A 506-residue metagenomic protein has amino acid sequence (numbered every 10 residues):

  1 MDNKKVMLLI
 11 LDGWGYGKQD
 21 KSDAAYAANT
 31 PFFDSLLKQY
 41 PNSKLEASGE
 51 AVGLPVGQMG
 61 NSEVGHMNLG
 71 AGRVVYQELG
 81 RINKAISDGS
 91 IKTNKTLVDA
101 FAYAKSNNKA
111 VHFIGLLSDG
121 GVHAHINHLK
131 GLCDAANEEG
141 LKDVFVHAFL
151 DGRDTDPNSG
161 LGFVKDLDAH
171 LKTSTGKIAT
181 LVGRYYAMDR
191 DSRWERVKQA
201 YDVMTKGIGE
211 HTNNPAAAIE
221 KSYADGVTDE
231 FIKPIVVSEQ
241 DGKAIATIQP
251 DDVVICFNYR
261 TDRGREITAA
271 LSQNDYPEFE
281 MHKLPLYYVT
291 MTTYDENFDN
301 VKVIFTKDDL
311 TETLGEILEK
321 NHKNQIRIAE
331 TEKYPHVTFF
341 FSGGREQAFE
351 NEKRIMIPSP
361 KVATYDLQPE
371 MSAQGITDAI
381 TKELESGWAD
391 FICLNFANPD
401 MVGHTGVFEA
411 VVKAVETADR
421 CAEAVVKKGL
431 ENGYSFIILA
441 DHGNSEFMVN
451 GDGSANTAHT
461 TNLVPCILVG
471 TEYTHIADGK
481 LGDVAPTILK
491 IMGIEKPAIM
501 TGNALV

Functional and structural regions predicted by a protein language model:
M1-V506: Feature captures the catalytic ectodomains and active-site-proximal regions of enzymes that hydrolyze or transfer
